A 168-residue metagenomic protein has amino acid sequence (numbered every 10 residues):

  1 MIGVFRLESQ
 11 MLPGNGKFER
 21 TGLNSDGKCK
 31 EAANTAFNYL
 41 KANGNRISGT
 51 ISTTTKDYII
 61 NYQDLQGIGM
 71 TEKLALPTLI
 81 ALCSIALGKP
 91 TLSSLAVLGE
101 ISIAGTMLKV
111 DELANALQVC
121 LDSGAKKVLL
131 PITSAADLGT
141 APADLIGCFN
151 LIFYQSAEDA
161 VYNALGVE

Functional and structural regions predicted by a protein language model:
M1-E168: Peripheral, non-AAA+ core regions of ATP-driven protein-machinery
